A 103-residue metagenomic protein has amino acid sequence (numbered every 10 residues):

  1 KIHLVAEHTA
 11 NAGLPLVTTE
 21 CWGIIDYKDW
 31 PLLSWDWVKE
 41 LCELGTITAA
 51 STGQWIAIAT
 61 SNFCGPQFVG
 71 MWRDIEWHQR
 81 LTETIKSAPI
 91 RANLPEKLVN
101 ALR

Functional and structural regions predicted by a protein language model:
K1-D26: Glycoside hydrolase catalytic-domain groove-lining segments
D29-R103: Aromatic-rich peripheral "rim/lid" segments of glycoside hydrolase catalytic domains that contact and position glycan
